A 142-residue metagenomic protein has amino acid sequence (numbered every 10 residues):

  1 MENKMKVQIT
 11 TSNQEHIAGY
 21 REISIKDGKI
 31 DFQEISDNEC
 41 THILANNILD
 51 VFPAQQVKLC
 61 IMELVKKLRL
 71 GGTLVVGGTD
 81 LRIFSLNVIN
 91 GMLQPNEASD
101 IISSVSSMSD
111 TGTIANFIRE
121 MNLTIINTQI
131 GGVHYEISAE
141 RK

Functional and structural regions predicted by a protein language model:
M1-I35, T73-K142: Class I (Rossmann-like) S-adenosyl-L-methionine-dependent methyltransferase catalytic domain, capturing the SAM-binding
E39-L44: Hydrophobic beta-strand segment of the Class I
I48-V51: Hydrophobic adenine-recognition pocket in adenosine-nucleotide-binding enzymes
P53-Q55: Acidic-and-aromatic substrate-binding clefts and catalytic sites of carbohydrate-active enzymes
K58-T73: A short glycine-rich, Lys/Arg-flanked "PGG" loop and its adjoining helix->strand segment in the class I
